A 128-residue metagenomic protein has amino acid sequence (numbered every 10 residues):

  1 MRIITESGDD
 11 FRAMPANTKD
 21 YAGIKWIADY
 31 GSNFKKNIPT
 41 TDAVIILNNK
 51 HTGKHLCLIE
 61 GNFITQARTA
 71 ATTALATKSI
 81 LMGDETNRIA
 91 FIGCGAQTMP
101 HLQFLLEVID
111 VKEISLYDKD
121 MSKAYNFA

Functional and structural regions predicted by a protein language model:
M1-Q66, T72-A74: N-terminal ligand-binding/catalytic initiation module
I59, F91, Y117: Active-site-adjacent beta-strand anchor residues
L75-S79: Short glycine/serine- and small hydrophobic-enriched flexible loop segments
L81-R88, D110: Short helix-loop-beta connector
G93-G95: Glycine-rich Rossmann-fold phosphate-binding loop(s) that bind the pyrophosphate of adenine dinucleotide cofactors
T98-M99: N-terminal Rossmann-fold NAD(P) dinucleotide-binding loop
E107-A128: NAD(P)-binding Rossmann-fold cofactor-contacting core
